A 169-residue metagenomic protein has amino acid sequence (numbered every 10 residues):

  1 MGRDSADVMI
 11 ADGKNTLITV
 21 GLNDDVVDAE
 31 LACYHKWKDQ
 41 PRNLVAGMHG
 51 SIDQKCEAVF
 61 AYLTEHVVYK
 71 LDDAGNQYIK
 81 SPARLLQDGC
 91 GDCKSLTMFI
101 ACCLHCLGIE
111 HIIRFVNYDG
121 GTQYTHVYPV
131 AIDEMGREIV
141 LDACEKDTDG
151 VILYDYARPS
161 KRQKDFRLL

Functional and structural regions predicted by a protein language model:
M1-L169: A structural boundary/capping signal
